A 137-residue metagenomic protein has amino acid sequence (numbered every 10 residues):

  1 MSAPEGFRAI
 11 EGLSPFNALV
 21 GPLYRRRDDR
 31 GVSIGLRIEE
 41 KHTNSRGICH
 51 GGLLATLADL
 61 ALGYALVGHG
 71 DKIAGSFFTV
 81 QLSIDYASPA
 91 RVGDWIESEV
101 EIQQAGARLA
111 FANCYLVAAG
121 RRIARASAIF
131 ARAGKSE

Functional and structural regions predicted by a protein language model:
M1-E137: Terminal targeting signals and extreme-terminal segments of soluble enzymes
